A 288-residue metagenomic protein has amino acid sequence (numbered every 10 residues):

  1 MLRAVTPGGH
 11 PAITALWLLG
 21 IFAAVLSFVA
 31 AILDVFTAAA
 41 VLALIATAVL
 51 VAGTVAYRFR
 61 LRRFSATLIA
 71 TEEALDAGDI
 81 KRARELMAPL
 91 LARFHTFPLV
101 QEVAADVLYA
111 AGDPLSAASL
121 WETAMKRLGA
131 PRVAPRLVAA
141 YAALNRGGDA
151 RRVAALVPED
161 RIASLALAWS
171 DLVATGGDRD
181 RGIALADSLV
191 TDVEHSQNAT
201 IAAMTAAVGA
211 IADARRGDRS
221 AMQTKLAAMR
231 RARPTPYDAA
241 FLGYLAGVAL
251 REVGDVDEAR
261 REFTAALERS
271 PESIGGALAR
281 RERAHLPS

Functional and structural regions predicted by a protein language model:
M1-E72, G78, R82, G147-L156 (+1 more regions): Long, contiguous interaction/recruitment modules in multidomain scaffold/adaptor proteins
R60-G112: Alpha-helical segment of the N-proximal tetratricopeptide repeat
R62, T96, G129, R136 (+4 more regions): Structural signature of alpha-solenoid helical repeat junctions
S65, I69, V103, R136 (+5 more regions): "A position-specific structural signal for the A-helix of alpha-solenoid helical repeats
A74, L108, Y141, D171-V173 (+3 more regions): Residue at a conserved register position within TPR or TPR-like alpha-solenoid repeats
A77, A111, L144, A174-G176 (+2 more regions): Structural motif corresponding to the intra-repeat A-B loop/turn of tetratricopeptide repeats
I80, P114, G147, G177-D180 (+2 more regions): TPR-repeat structural position
